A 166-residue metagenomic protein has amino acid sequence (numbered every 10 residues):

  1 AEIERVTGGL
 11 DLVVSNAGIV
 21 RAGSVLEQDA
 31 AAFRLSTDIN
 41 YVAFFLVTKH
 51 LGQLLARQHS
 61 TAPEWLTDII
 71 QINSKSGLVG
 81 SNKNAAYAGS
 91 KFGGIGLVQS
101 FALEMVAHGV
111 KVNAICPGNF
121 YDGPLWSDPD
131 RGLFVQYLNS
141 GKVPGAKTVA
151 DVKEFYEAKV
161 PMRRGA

Functional and structural regions predicted by a protein language model:
A17-R21: Conserved NAD(P)H cofactor-binding loop of Rossmann-fold oxidoreductase domains
S24-V25, D29-R34, Y156: Substrate-binding pocket helix/loop in short-chain dehydrogenase/reductase
L26, V79-A86, A107, R163: Active-site loop immediately N-terminal to the catalytic Tyr-X3-Lys motif of short-chain dehydrogenase/reductase
T48, S90, V98: Active-site helix of classical SDR
Q53, L103-E104: Alpha-helical segment proximal to the catalytic Tyr-Lys
S74: Residue(s) in the substrate-gating loop at a strand-loop-helix junction that position the organic substrate next
F120-K159: A glycine/serine/threonine-rich, flexible loop-to-helix segment that serves as the NAD(P) cofactor-binding "lid"
